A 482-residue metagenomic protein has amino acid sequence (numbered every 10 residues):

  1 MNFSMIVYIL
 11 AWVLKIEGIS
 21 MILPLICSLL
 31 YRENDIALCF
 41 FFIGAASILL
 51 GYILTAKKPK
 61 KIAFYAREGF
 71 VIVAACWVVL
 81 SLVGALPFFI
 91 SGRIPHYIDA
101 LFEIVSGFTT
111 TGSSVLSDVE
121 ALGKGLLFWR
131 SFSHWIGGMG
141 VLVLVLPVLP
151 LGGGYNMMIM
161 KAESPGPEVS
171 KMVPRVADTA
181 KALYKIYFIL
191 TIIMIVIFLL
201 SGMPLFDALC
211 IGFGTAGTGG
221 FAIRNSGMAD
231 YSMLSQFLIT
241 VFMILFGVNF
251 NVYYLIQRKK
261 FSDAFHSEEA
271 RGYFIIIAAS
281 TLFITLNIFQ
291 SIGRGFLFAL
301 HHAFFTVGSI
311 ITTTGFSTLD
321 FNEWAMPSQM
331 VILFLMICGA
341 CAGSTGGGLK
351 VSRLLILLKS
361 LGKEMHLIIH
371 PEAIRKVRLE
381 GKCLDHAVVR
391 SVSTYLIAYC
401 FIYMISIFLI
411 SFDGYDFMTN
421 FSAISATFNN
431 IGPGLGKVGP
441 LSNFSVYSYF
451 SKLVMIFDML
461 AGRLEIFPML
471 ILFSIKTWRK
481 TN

Functional and structural regions predicted by a protein language model:
M1-N482: Membrane-proximal intracellular helices of multi-pass ion channels
